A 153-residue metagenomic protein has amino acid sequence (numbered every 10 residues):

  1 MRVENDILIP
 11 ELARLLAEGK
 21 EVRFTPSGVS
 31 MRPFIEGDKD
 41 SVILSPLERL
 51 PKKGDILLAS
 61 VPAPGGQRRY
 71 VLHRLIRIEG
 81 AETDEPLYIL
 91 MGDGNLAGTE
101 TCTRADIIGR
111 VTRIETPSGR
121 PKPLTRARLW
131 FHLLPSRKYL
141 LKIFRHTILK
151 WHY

Functional and structural regions predicted by a protein language model:
M1-Y153: Extended hydrophobic leader/signal-anchor segments used for secretion and membrane insertion
